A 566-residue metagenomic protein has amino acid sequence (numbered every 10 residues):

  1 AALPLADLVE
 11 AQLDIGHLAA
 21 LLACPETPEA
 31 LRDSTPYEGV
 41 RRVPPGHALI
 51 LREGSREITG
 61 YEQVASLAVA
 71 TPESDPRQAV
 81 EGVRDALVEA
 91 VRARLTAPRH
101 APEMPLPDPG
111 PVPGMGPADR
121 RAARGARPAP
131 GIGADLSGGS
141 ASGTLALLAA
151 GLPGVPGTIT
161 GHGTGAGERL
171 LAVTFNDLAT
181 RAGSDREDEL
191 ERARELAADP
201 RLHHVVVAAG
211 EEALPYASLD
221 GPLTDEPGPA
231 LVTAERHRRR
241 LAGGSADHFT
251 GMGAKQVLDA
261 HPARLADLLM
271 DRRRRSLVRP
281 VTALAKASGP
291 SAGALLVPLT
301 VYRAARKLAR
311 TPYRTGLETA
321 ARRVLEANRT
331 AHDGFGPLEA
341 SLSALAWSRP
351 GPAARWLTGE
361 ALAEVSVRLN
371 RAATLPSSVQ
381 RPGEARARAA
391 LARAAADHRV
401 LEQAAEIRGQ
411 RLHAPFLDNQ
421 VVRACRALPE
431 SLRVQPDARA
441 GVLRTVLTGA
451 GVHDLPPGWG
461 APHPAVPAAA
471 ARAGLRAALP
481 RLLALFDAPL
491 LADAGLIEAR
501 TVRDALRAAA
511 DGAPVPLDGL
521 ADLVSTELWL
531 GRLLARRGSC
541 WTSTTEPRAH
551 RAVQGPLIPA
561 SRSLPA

Functional and structural regions predicted by a protein language model:
A1-E211, E226, A246, V524 (+2 more regions): Cysteine-centered catalytic environments shared across enzyme families
A2, S140-S142, D177-T180, E211-L214 (+5 more regions): Short, solvent-exposed loop/turn segments at secondary-structure junctions
D14, A79, V83, E189 (+6 more regions): Hydrophobic (often cysteine-bearing) scaffold residues that line and stabilize catalytic clefts of nucleotide/cofactor
P28, R32-P36, V232-G243, R507-D511: Short alpha-helical segments and helix-capping/turn motifs at coil-helix boundaries
P44, Y313-A566: Adenosyl-5′-phosphate
A86-V91, T144-A149, L196, R236-R240 (+3 more regions): Structural preference for long, well-ordered alpha-helical segments in enzyme cores
R192-L412, L483, D487, T545: Glycine-rich active-site loop/lid subdomains used to bind and stabilize high-energy intermediates
